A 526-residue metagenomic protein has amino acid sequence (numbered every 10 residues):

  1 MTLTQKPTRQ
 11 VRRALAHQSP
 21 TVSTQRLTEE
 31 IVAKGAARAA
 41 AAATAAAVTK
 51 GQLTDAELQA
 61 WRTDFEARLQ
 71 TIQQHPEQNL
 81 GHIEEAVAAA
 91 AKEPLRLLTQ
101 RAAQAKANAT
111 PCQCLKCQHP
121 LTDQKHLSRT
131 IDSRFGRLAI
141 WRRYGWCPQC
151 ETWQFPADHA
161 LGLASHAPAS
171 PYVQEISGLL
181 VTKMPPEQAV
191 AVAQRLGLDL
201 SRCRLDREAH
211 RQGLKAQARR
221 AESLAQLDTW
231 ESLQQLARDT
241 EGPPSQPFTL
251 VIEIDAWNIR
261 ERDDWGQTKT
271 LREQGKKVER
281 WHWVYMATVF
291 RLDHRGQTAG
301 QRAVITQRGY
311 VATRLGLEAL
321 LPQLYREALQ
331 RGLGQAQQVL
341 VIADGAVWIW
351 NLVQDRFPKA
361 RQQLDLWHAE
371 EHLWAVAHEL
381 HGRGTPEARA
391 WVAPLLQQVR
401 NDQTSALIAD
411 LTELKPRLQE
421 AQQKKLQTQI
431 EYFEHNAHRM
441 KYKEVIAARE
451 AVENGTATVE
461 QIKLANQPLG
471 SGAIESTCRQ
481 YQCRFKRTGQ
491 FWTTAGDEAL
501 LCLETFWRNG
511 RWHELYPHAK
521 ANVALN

Functional and structural regions predicted by a protein language model:
T2-R96, R142-N526: Catalytic center-proximal scaffold of phosphoryl-transfer enzymes
R96-K106, I131-L138: Short, intrinsically disordered, charge-biased short linear motifs at domain edges
K106-Q113, L127, I140-R143: Short metal-coordination and nucleic-acid-contact micro-motifs, chiefly zinc-binding Cys/His arrays
C112-L115, Q235-L236: Charge-rich, acidic-biased intrinsically disordered regions
C114-C117, C147-P148: Short cysteine-rich clusters marking metal-coordination/redox-active sites
Q118-L121, Q154-F155: Cys/His-rich microdomains that often coordinate metals
P120-W141: Short recognition patches in nucleic-acid-associated and regulatory proteins
